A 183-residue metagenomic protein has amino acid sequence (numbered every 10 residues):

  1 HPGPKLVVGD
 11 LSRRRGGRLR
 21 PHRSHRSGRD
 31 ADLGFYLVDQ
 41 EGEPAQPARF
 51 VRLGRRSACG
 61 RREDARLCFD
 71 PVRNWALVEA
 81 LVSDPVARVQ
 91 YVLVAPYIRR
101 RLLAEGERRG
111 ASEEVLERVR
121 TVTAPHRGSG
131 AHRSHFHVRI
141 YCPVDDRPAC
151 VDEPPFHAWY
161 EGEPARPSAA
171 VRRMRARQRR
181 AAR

Functional and structural regions predicted by a protein language model:
P2, R13, V38-D39, V82-V86: Sec-exported extracytoplasmic/periplasmic mature domains
P2-H22, V94-L103: Acidic helix-start/capping segments at beta-turn-to-alpha-helix junctions
G3, R26-A31, A87, R133-H135: Extracytoplasmic
V7, R29, R73-L77: Stable alpha-helical elements in mature extracytoplasmic
V7-G9, D30-Y36, L93, H137-R139: Soluble periplasmic/extracytoplasmic beta-strand elements of cell-envelope proteins
R13-L67: Acidic/His-rich structured neighborhood in mature extracellular/periplasmic domains
E43-R183: Catalytic cores and adjacent binding grooves of peptidoglycan-active enzymes
